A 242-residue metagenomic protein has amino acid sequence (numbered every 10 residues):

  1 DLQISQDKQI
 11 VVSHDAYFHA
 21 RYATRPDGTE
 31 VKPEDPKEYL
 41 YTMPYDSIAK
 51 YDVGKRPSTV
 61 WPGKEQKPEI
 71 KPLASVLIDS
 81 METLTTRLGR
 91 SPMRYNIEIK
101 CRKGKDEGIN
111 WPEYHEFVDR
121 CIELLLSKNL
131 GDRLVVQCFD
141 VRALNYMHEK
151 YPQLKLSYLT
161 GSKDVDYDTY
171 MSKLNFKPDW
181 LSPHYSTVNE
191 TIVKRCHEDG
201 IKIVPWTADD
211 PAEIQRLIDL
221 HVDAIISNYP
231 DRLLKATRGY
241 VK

Functional and structural regions predicted by a protein language model:
L2-Q3, I97: Conserved metal-phosphate-binding beta-hairpin within the catalytic cores of diverse ATP-dependent phosphoryl-transfer
Q3, Y17, D231: Catalytic metal-binding/acid-base residues of hydrolase active sites
I4-Q9: Acidic helix-start/capping segments at beta-turn-to-alpha-helix junctions
H14-V141, N145, E149-K155, F176-K177 (+2 more regions): Metal-dependent phosphodiesterase/phospholipase catalytic core, i.e., the His/Asp/Glu-rich active-site region
L154-K242: C-terminal active-site rim and adjoining tail of enzyme catalytic domains
